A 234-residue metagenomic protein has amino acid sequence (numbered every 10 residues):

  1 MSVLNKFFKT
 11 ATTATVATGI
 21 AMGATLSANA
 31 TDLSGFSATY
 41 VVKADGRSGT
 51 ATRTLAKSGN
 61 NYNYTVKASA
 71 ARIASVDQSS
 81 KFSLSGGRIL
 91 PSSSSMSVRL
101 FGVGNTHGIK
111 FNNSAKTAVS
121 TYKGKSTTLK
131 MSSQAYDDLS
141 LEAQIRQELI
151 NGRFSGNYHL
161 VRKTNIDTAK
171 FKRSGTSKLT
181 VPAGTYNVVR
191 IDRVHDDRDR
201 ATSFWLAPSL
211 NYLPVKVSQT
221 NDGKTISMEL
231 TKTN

Functional and structural regions predicted by a protein language model:
S2-T15: Bacterial N-terminal signal peptides that target proteins for export
V3, T25, D138-S140: Acidic/proline-rich low-complexity IDRs
T13-G23: Bacterial N-terminal signal peptides
T18, R146, I150-G152: Short secondary-structure junctions and interdomain/linker hinges
A24-A30: Sec/Tat signal peptide C-region and signal peptidase I cleavage site
T31-N113, I150-N234: Acidic, serine/threonine-rich low-complexity disordered tracts
G102-E148: Hydrophobic, well-structured mid-protein blocks that either form specific transmembrane helices
